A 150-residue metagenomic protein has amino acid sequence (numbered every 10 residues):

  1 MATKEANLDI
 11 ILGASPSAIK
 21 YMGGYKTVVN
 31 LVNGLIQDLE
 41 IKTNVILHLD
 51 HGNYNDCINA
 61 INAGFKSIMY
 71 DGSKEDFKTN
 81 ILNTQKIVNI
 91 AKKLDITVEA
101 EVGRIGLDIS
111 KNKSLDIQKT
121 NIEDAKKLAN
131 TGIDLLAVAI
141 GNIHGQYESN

Functional and structural regions predicted by a protein language model:
M1-I19, Y25-K42, I46, H51-N150: Alpha/beta enzyme core
